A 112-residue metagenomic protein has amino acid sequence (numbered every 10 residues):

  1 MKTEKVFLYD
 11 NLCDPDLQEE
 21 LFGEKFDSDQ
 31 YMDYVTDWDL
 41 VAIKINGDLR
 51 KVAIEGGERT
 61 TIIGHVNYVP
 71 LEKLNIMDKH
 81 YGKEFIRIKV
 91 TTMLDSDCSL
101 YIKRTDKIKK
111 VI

Functional and structural regions predicted by a protein language model:
M1-I112: Glycine-aromatic micro-motifs
